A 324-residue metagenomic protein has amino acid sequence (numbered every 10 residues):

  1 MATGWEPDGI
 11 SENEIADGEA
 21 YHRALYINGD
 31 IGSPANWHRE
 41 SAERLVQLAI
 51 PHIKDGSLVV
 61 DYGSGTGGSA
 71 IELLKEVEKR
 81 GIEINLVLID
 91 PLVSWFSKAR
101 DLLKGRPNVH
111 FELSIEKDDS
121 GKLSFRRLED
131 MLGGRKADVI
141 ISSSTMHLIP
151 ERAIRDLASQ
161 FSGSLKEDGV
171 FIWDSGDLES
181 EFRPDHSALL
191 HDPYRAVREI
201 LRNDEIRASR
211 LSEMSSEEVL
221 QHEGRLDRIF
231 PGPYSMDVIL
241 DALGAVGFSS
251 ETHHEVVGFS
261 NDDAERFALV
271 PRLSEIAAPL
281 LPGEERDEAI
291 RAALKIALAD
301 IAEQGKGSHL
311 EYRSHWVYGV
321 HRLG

Functional and structural regions predicted by a protein language model:
M1-K54, G68-E72, E76: Conserved class I S-adenosyl-L-methionine
A24, N28-G29, E251-G305: C-terminal helical/coil "lid" or tail adjacent to the Rossmann-like core of SAM-dependent
V60, T66-R127: Class I SAM-dependent methyltransferase SAM/SAH-binding core
L123-I140: A short acidic, Gly/Pro-enriched loop at the edge of an enzyme's catalytic core that lines a small-molecule cofactor
D138-A153: A short SAM/SAH-binding and catalytic strip from SAM-dependent methyltransferases
R155-E167: A short glycine-rich, Lys/Arg-flanked "PGG" loop and its adjoining helix->strand segment in the class I
I172-R210: Conserved class I S-adenosyl-L-methionine
E199-A278: Substrate-binding/catalytic lobe of Class I Rossmann-like enzymes that use SAM or dcSAM, i.e., the mid-to-C-terminal
